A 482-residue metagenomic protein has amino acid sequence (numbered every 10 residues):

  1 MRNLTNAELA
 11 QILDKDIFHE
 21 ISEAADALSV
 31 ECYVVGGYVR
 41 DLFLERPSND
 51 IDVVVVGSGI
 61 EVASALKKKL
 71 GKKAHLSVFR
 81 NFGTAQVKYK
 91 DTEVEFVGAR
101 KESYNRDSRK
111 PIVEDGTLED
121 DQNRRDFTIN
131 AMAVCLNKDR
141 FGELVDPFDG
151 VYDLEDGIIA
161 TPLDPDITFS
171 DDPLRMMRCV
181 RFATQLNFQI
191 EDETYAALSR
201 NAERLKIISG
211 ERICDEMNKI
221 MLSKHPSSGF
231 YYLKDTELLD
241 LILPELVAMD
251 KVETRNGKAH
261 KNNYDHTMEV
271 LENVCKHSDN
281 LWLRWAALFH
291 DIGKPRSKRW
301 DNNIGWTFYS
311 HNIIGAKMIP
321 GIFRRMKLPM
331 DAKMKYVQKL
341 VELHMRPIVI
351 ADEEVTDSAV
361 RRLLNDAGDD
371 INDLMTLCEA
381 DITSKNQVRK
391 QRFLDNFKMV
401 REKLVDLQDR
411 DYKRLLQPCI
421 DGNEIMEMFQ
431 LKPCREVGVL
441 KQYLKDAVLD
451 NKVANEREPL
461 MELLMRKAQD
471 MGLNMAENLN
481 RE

Functional and structural regions predicted by a protein language model:
M1-E482: Catalytic cores of the polymerase beta-like nucleotidyltransferase superfamily and closely associated nucleotide
